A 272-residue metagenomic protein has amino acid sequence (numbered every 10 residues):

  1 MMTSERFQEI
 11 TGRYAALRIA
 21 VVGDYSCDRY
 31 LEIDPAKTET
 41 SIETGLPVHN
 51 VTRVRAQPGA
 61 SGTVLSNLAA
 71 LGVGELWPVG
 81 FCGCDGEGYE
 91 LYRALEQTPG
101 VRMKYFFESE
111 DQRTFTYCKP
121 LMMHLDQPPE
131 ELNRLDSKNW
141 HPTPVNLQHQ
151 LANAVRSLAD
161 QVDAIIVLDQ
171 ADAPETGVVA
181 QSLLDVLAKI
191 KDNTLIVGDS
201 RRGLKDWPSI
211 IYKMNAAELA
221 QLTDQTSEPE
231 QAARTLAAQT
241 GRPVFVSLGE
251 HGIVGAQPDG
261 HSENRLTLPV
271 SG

Functional and structural regions predicted by a protein language model:
R6-I10, V178-L195, D199-P208, Q221-G272: Conserved phosphate-binding/catalytic region of the ribokinase-like
A16-I19, C27-A164: Conserved N-terminal subdomain of the carbohydrate kinase-like
V22, I166-V167, V197, K213: Generic enzyme active-site microenvironment
D24-Y25, Q170: Active-site metal-binding loops of divalent metal-dependent hydrolases
W77-C82, V197-D199, K213-M214, S247: Short internal beta-strands
Q161-T176: Short acidic, glycine-rich surface-loop motifs adjacent to enzyme active sites
S209-A217: Non-cysteine beta-strand/loop elements that form the S-adenosyl-L-methionine
